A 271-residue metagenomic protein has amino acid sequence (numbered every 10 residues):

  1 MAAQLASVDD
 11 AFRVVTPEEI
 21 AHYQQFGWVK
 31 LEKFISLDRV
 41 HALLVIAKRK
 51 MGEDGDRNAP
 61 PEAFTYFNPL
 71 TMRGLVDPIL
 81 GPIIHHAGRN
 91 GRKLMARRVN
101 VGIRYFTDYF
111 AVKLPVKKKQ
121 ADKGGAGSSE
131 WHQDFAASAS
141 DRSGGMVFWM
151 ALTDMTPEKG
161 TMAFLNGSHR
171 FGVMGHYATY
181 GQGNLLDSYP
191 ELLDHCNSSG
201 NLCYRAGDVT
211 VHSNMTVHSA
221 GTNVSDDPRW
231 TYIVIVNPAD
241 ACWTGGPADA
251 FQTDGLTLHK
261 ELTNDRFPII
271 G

Functional and structural regions predicted by a protein language model:
A2-Q25, E32-W131, A136-A139, Y177 (+2 more regions): Non-heme Fe(II)-dependent double-stranded beta-helix
L5-V8, E53-R57, G175-T179, V209-V211 (+1 more regions): Non-heme Fe(II)/2-oxoglutarate
A21, M155-S219, A241, K260-E261: Double-stranded beta-helix
K30-K33, R104-T107, V147, T161-F164 (+1 more regions): A structural signal for short, well-ordered beta-strand segments and their strand-loop junctions that often border
F67, D122-Q133, G181-C196, P228-W230 (+1 more regions): Short, surface-exposed loop/helix-turn segments at secondary-structure junctions that function as lids/hinges flanking
V101-I103, T107-D108, G127-S129, G144-M150 (+2 more regions): Generic beta-strand structural signal
F110-K118, F135-A136, G144, L152-P157 (+1 more regions): Short acidic/polar capping segments at secondary-structure boundaries
H132, S138-P157, C203-A206, V211 (+1 more regions): Short, conserved beta-strand element in jelly-roll/cupin
